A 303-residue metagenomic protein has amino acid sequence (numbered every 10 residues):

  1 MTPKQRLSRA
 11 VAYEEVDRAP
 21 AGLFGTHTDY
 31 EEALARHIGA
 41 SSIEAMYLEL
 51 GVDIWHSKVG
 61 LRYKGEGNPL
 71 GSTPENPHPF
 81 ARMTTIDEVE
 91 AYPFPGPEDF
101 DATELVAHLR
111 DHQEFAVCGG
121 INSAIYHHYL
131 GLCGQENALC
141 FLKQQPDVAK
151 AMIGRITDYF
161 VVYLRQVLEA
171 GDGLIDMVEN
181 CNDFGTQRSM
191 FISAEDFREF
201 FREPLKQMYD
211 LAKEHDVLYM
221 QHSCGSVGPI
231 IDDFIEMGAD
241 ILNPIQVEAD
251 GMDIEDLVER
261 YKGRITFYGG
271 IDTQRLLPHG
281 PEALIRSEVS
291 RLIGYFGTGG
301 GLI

Functional and structural regions predicted by a protein language model:
M1-A40, G71, A91-I303: Active-site loop segments of alpha/beta catalytic cores
D17-A21, P74-M83: Short, compositionally biased low-complexity segments
T26, G65-E66: Phosphate-backbone binding and catalysis cores of DNA-processing enzymes
A40-L61, A170-G171: Catalytic domains of carbohydrate-active enzymes, especially glycoside hydrolases
A45-Y47, H56, K64, L70-P77: N-acyltransferase acceptor-side catalytic subdomain
K58, T84-T85: Aromatic-residue-lined binding/catalytic grooves and analogous aromatic/hydrophobic interfacial grooves in multimeric
L61-K64, L292: Short linear loop/turn motifs
